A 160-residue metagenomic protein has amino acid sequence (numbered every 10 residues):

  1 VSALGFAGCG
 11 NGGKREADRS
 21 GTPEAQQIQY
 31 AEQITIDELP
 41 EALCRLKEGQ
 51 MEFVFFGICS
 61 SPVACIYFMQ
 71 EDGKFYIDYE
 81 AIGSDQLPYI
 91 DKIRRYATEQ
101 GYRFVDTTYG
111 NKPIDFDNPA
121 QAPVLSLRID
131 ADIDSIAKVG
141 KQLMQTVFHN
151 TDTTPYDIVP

Functional and structural regions predicted by a protein language model:
V1-A3: Sec-dependent N-terminal signal peptides
A7-G8: C-terminal motif of bacterial Sec signal peptides marking the signal peptidase cleavage site
D18-P160: Structured alpha/beta or helical-core interaction and ligand-binding surfaces enriched in interleaved
